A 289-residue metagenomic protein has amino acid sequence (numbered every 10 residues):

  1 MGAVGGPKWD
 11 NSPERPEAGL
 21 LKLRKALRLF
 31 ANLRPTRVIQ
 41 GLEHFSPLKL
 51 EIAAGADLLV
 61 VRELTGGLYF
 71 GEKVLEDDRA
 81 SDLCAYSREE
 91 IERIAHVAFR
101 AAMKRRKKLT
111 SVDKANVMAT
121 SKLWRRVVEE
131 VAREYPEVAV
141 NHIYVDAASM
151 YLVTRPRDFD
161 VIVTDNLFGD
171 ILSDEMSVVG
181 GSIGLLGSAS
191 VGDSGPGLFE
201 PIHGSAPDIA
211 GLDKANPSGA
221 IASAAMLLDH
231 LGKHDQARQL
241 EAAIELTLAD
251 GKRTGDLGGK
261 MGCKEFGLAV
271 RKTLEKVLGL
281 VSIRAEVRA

Functional and structural regions predicted by a protein language model:
M1-S81, L167: N-terminal glycine-rich phosphate/adenylate-binding segment common to multiple enzyme folds
P7, N11-S12, S205, I221-A289: N-terminal glycine-/lysine-enriched basic segments
L21-I39, Y135-I143, L185-E200: Short, acidic/small-residue loops that bind anionic groups at enzyme active sites
R28-L29, L48, A54-L58, T65 (+6 more regions): Short coil/turn connectors at secondary-structure junctions
L33, H44, V153-K252: Glycine-rich phosphate/nucleotide-binding loop
D77-D146, D158: Glycine-rich phosphate/diphosphate-binding loop of Rossmann-like nucleotide-binding domains
N116, W124-R125, R133-L172, S177-G180 (+3 more regions): Accessory "access/gating" subregions that flank catalytic or transport cores
